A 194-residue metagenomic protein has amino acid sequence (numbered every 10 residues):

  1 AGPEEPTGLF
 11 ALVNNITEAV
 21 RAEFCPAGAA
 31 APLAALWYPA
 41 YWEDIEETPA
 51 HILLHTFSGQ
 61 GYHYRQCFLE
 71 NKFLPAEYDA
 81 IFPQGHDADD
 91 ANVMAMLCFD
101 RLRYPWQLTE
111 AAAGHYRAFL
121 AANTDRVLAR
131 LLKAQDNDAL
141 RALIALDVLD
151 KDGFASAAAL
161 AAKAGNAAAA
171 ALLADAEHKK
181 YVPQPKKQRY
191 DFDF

Functional and structural regions predicted by a protein language model:
A1-D147, A159, D193: Solvent-exposed loop and capping/linker segments of extracellular ligand-binding repeat ectodomains
T109, Q135-I144, N166-H178, V182-P183 (+1 more regions): Ankyrin repeat structural motif
L149-K151: A short, conserved structural fragment
G153-A158: Short amphipathic alpha-helices enriched at the N-terminus of pentatricopeptide repeats
A159-A162, N166: Charge-dense, low-complexity intrinsically disordered regions
